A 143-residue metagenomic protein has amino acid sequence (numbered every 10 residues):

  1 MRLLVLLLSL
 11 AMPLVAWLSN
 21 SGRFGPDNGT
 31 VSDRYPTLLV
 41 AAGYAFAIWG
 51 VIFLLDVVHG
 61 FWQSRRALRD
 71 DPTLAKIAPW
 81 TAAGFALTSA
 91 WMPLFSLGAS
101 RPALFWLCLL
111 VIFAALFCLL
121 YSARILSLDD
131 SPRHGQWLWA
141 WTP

Functional and structural regions predicted by a protein language model:
M1-L7, W49: N-terminal membrane topogenic signal
S9-P26: Alpha-helical transmembrane segments of multi-pass membrane proteins
A11-V15, Y35-A41, W62-A75: Short juxtamembrane and helix-loop transition motifs at transmembrane-helix boundaries in membrane proteins
S21, P26, D71-T81: Short, amphipathic, aromatic/basic-enriched membrane-interface segments that mark the entry/exit of transmembrane
G25-V40, L97-S100: Membrane-interface interhelical loops and short amphipathic "cap" helices that link adjacent transmembrane segments
D33-I48, W137-P143: Short aromatic-rich membrane-water interface segments that cap or initiate transmembrane helices in multi-pass membrane
V40-W62: Hydrophobic alpha-helical transmembrane segments in multi-pass integral membrane proteins
V57-L74, A82-W106, I112-W137: Internal transmembrane alpha-helix with an interfacial aromatic "cap," most often the third helix
